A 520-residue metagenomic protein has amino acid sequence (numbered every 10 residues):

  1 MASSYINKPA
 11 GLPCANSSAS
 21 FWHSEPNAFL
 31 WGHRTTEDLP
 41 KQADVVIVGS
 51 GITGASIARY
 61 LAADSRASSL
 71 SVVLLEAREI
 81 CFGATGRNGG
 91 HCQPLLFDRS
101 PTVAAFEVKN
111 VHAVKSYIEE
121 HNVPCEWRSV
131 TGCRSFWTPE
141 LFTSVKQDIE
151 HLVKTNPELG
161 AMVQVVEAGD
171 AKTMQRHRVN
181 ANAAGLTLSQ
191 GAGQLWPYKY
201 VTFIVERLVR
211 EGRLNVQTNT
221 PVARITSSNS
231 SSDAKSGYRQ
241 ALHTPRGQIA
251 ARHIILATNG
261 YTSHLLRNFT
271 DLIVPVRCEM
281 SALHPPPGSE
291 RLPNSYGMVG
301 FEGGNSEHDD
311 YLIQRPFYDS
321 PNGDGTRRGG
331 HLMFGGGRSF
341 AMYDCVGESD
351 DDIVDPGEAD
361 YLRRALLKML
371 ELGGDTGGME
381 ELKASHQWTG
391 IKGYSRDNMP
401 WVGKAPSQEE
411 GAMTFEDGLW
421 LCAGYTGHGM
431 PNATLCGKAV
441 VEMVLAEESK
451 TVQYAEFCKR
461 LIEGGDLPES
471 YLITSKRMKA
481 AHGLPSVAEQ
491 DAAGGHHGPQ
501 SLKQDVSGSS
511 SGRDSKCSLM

Functional and structural regions predicted by a protein language model:
A2-A43, I57-Y60, N229, Q240 (+1 more regions): C-terminal lid/capping helical subdomain adjacent to the catalytic/cofactor pocket in oxidative enzymes
T36-T53, V73: Beta1/beta-strand and adjacent pyrophosphate-binding region of the FAD-binding site in flavoprotein oxidoreductases
A62-R87: Glycine-rich FAD pyrophosphate-binding loop
F82-F106: Glycine-rich active-site loop/strand segments that organize a redox cofactor
R99-R207: Rossmann-like flavin
H151, T155, V179-R252: Helical element adjacent to the flavin cofactor pocket in flavoenzyme catalytic cores
I225-G325: Flavin-dependent oxidoreductases
L272, P287-E416: Active-site lid/adjacent beta-loop-alpha segment flanking the redox-cofactor pocket in flavoenzymes
